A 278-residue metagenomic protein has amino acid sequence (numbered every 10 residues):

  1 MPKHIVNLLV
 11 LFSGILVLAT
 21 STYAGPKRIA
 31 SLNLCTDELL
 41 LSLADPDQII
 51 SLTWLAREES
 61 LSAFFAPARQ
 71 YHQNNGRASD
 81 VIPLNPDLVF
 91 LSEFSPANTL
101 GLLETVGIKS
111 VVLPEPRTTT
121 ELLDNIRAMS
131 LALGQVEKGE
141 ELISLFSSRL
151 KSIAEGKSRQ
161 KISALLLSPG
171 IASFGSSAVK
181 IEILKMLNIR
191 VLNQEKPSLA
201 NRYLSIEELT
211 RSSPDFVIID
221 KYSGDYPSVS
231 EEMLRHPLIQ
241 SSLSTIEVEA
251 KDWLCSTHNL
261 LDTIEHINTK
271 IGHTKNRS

Functional and structural regions predicted by a protein language model:
N7-A19: Bacterial N-terminal signal peptides
T20-A24: Sec/Tat signal peptide C-region and signal peptidase I cleavage site
G25-L43, K138-I189: Basic- and aromatic-lined ligand-binding clefts that recognize polyanionic substrates
K27, L32, T120-L131, E140 (+1 more regions): Structured C-terminal subdomain patch of bacterial secreted/periplasmic proteins
R28-F94, N98, I189-L192: A short, structured surface patch at a secondary-structure boundary
N33, E93, E115, P169 (+2 more regions): Short secondary-structure boundary segments
L55-S60, P67, F174-N201: Alpha-helical, coiled-coil/dimerization segments enriched in small aliphatic residues
A78-P86, V106, Y203-S213: Short helices/loops that flank or line small-molecule/ion binding pockets
